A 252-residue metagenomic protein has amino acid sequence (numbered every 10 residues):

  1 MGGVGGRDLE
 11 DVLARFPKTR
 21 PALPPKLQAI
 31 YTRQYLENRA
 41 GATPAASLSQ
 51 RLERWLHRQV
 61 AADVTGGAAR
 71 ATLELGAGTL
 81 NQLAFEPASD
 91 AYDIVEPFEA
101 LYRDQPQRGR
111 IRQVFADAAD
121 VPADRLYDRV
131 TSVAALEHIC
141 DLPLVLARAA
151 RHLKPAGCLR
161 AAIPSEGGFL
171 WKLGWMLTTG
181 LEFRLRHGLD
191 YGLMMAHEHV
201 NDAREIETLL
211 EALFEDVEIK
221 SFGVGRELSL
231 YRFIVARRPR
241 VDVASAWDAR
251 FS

Functional and structural regions predicted by a protein language model:
G3-Q28, A42-A46, Q50, A119 (+2 more regions): S-adenosyl-L-methionine-dependent methyltransferase catalytic module, highlighting the catalytic core
T32-D63: Class I SAM-dependent methyltransferase Rossmann-like catalytic core, especially the SAM/SAH-binding loop
R58-W171, F233-D242: Conserved SAM-binding loop
